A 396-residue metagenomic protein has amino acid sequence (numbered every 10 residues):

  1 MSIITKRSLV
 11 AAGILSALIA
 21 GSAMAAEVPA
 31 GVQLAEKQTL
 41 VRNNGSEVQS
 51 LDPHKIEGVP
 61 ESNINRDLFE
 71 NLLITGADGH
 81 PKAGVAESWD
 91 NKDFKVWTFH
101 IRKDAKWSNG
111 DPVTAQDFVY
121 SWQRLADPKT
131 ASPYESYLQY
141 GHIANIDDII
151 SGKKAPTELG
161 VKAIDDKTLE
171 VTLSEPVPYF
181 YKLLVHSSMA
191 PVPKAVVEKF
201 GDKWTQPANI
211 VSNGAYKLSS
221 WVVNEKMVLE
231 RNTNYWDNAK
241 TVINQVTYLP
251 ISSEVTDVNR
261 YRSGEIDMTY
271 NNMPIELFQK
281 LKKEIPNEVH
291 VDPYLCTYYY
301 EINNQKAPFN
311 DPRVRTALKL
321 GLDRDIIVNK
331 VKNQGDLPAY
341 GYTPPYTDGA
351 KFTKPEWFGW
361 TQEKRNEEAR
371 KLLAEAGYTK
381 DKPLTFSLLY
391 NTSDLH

Functional and structural regions predicted by a protein language model:
E27, S46-S62, V85, D111 (+4 more regions): A structural "hinge/loop" feature
R42, V223, N366, R370-H396: Ligand/substrate-recognition segments at binding pockets and active sites
N43-D93, Q123, N209-S212: N-terminal lobe/hinge region of extracytoplasmic solute-binding protein
H80, D147, G152-A155, K167 (+5 more regions): Gly/Pro-rich hinge or "lid" segments in bacterial periplasmic/extracellular proteins
E87-Y134, E170, R260, P308: Aromatic- and charge-enriched surface segment that lines or borders ligand/interaction sites
D127-K129, L183-L184, L281, H290-V291 (+3 more regions): Periplasmic-binding protein-like
S219-E230, T247-K306, T316, N329-K330: Extracellular/periplasmic solute-recognition and catalytic clefts
L337-E375, S393-H396: Structural transition elements
